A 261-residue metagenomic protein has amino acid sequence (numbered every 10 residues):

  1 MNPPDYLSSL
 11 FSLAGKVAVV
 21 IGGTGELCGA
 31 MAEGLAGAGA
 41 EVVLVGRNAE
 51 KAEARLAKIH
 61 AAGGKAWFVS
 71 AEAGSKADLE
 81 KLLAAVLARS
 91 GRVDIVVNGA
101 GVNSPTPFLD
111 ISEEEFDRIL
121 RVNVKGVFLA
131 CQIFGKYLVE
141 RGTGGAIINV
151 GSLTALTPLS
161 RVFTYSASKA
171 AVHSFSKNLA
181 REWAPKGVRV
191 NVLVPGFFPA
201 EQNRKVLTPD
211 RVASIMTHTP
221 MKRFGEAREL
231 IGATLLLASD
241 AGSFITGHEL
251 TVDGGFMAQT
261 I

Functional and structural regions predicted by a protein language model:
N2-S9, T157, L235, T246-I261: Short C-terminal tail/terminal secondary-structure segment of NAD(P)H-dependent dehydrogenase/reductase domains
T24-G25: Conserved glycine-rich cofactor-binding loop
P107-F108, S112-L120, N203, I215: Substrate-binding pocket helix/loop in short-chain dehydrogenase/reductase
I111, P158-S166, N178, Q202: Active-site loop-to-helix junction immediately N-terminal to the catalytic Tyr of the SDR YXXXK motif in Rossmann-fold
C131, S168, S176: Active-site helix of classical SDR
K136, R181-P185, S243: Alpha-helical segment proximal to the catalytic Tyr-Lys
S152: Residue(s) in the substrate-gating loop at a strand-loop-helix junction that position the organic substrate next
